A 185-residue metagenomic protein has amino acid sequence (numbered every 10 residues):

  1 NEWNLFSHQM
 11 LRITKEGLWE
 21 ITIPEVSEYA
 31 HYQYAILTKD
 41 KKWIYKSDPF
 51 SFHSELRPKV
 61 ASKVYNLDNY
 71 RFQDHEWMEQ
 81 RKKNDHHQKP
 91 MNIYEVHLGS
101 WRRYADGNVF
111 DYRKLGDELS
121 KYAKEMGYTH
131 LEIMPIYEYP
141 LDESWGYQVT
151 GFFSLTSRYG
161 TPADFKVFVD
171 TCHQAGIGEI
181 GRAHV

Functional and structural regions predicted by a protein language model:
N1-H8, Y32: Beta-strand-rich binding/interaction modules
R12, P162-A163, F168-T171, A175: Glycine-rich phosphate/ribose-binding loops and adjacent secondary-structure elements that form binding surfaces
I13-E95, S100-G107, K114: The feature marks proteins involved in alpha-glucan
Q80-K83, G116-G127, V169: Short amphipathic alpha-helices and their capping/turn segments at secondary-structure boundaries
N92-V96, L131-I133, E179-G181: Hydrophobic faces of well-ordered beta-strands that scaffold small-molecule active sites in alpha/beta enzyme cores
F110, K121-K166: Aromatic-lined carbohydrate-binding/catalytic grooves of carbohydrate-active enzymes
G127-T129, H173-I177: Short, well-ordered coil/turn segments that N-cap beta-strands
A183-V185: Conserved small/polar residues in nucleotide/adenosyl-binding loops
